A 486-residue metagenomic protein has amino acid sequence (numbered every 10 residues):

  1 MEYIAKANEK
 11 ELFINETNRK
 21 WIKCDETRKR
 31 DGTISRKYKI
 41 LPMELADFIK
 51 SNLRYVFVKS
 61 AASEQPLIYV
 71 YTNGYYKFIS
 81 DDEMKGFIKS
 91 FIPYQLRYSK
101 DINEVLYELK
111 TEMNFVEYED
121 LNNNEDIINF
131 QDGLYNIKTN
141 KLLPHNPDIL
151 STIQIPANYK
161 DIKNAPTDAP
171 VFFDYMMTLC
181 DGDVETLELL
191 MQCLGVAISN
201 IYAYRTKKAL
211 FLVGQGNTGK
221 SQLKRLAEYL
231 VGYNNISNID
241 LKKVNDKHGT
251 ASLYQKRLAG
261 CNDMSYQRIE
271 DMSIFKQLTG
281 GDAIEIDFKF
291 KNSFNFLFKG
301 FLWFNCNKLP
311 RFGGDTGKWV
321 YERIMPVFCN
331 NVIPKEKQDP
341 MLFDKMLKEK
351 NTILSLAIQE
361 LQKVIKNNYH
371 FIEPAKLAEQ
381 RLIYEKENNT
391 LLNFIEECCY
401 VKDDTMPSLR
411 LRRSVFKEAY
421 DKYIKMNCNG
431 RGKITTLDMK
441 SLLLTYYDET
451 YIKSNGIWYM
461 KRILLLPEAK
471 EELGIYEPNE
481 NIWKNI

Functional and structural regions predicted by a protein language model:
M1-K50, K77, N164-T178, K348 (+2 more regions): Replication-associated primase and helicase/ATPase modules
M1-P156, E322, I434: Intein modules and their embedded homing endonuclease domains
K39-A46, E228-Y233, R268-I284, K440: A short, contiguous, amphipathic alpha-helix enriched in charged residues
Y55-D82, L134-Q255, M325-F328, L354-A357 (+3 more regions): P-loop NTPase catalytic core of nucleic-acid-dependent motor ATPases
K100-N103, N114, Y118, V231-K247 (+7 more regions): Positively charged interface segments
G249-K291: Conserved nucleotide-sensing/catalytic segment adjacent to the nucleotide-binding pocket in NTP-handling enzymes
Q255-L258, F298-L302: Loop/turn-to-beta-strand initiation segments
L347-N389: Phosphate-handling catalytic cores of nucleic-acid transaction enzymes
